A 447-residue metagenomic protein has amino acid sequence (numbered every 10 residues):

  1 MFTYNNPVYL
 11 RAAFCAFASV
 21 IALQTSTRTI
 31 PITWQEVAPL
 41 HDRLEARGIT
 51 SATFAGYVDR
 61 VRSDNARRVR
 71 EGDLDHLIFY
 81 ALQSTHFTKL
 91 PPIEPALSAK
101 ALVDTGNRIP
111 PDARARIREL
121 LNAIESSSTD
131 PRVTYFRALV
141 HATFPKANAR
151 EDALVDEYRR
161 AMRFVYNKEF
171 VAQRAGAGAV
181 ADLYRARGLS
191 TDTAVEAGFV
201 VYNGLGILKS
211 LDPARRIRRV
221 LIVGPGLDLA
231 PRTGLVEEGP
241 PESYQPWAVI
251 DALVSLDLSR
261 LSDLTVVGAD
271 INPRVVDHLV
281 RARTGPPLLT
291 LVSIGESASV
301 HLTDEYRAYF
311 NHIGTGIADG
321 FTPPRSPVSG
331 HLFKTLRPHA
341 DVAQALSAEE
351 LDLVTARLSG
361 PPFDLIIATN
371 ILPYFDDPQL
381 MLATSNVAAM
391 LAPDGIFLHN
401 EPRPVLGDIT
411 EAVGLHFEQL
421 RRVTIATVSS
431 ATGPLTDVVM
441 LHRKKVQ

Functional and structural regions predicted by a protein language model:
I30-A52, G56-R174, R216, G226-S347 (+1 more regions): Class I S-adenosyl-L-methionine-dependent methyltransferase module
R159-R219, L235-Y244: Class I SAM-dependent methyltransferase Rossmann-like catalytic core, especially the SAM/SAH-binding loop
I222: Class I SAM-dependent methyltransferase core
T290-L302, I313, D408-L441: Conserved Class I S-adenosyl-L-methionine
L351-I366: A short acidic, Gly/Pro-enriched loop at the edge of an enzyme's catalytic core that lines a small-molecule cofactor
D364-P378: A short SAM/SAH-binding and catalytic strip from SAM-dependent methyltransferases
L380-P393: A short glycine-rich, Lys/Arg-flanked "PGG" loop and its adjoining helix->strand segment in the class I
P393-P402: Conserved beta-strand signature within the Rossmann-like core of class I S-adenosyl-L-methionine
